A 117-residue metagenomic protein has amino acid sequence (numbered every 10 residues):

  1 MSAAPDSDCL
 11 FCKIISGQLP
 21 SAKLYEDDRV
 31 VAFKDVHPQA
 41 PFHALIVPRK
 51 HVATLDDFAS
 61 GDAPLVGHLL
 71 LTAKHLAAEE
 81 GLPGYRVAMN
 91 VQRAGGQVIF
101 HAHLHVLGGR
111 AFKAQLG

Functional and structural regions predicted by a protein language model:
M1-G117: HIT superfamily nucleotide-processing domains
